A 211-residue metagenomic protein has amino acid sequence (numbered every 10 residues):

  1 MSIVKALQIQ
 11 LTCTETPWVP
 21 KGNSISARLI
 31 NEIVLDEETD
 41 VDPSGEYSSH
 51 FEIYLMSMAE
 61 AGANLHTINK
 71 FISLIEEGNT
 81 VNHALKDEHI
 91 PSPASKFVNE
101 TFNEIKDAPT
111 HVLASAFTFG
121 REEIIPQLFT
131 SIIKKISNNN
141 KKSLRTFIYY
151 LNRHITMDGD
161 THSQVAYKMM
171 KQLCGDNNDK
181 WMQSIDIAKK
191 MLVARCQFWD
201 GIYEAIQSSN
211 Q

Functional and structural regions predicted by a protein language model:
M1-Q211: Non-heme di-metal
